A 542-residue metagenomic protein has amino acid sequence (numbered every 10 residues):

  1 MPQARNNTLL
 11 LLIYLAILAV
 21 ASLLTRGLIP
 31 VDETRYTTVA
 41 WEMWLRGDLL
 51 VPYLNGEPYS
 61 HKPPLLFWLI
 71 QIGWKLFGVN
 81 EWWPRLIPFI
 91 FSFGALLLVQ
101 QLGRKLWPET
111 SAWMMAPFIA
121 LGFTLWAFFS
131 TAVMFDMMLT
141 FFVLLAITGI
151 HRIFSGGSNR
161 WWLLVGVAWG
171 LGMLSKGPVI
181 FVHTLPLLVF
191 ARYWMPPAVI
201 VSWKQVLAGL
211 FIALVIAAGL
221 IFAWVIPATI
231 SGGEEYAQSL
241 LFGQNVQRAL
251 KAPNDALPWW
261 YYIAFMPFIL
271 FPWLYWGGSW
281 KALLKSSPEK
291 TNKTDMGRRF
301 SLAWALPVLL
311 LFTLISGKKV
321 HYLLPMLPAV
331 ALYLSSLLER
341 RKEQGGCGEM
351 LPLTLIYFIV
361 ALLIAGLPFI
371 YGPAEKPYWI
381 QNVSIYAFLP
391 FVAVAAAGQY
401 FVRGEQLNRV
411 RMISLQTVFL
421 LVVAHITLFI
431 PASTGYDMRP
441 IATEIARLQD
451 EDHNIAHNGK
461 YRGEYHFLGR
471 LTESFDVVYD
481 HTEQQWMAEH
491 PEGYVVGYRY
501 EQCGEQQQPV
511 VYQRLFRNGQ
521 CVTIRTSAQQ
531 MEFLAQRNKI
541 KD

Functional and structural regions predicted by a protein language model:
M1-G348, N518-Q520: Membrane-integral, polyisoprenol-dependent glycosyltransferases of the GT-C/oligosaccharyltransferase superfamily
P2, L163, V167, W203 (+1 more regions): Membrane-embedded architecture of ER/inner-membrane glycosylation machinery
